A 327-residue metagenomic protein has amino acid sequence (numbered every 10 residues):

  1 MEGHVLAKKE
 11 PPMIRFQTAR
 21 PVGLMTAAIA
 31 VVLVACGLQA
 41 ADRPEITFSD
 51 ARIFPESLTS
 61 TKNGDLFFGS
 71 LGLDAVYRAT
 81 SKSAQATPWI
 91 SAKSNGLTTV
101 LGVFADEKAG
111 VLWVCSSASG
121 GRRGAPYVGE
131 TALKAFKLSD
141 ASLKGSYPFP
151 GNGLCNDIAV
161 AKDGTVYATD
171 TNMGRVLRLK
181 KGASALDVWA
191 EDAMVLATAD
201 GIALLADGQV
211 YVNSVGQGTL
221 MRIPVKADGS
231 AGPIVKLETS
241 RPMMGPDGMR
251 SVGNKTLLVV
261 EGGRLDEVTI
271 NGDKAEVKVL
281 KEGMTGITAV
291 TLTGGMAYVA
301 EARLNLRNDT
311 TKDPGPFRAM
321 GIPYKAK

Functional and structural regions predicted by a protein language model:
R43-F48, Q85-K93, S142-P148, A185-D192 (+2 more regions): A short beta-strand motif characteristic of beta-propeller blades
S49-D65, L71, S94-G120, F149-V166 (+4 more regions): Beta-rich, blade/repeat-based domains predominating in secreted/periplasmic proteins but also intracellular
L71, S117-S119, T171-N172, V215 (+2 more regions): Short loop/turn segments immediately following the C-termini of beta-strands
G72, R122-E130, T171-N172, V215-Q217 (+1 more regions): Short, solvent-exposed loop/turn segments at conserved positions within beta-propeller repeat blades
D74-Y77, G121-R122, L133, G174-L177 (+3 more regions): Structural signal for beta-propeller blades
T80-A84, K137-A141, K180-S184, P224-G229 (+2 more regions): Short loop/turn segments that connect beta-strands within beta-propeller blades
Y127-A161: Asp-box/WD-like beta-propeller blade repeats and closely related beta-sheet repeat scaffolds
G295-K327: Blade-level signature of beta-propeller repeat domains, shared across WD40, Kelch, NHL, RCC1 and BNR/Asp-box propellers
